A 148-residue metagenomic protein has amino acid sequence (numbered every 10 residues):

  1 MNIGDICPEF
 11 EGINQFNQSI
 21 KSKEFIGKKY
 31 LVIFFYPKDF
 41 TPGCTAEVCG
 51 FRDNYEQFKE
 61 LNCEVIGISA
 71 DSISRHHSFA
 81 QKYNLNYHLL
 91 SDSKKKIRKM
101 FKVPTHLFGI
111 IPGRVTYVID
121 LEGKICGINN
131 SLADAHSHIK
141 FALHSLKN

Functional and structural regions predicted by a protein language model:
M1-N148: Chalcogenol-based redox active-site neighborhoods
